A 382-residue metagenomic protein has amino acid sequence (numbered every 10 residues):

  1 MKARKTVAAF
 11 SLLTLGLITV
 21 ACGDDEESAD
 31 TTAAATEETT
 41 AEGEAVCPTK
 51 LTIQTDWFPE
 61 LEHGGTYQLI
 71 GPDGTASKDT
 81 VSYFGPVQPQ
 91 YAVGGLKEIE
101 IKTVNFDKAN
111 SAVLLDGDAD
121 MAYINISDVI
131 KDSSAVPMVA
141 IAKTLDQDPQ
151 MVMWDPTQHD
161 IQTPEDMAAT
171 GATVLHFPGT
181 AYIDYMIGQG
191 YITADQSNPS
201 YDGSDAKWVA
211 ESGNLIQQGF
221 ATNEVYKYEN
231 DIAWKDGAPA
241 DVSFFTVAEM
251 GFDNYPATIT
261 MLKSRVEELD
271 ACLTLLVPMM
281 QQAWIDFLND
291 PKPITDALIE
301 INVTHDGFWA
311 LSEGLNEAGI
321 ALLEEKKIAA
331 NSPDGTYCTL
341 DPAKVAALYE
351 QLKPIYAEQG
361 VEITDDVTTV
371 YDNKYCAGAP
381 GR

Functional and structural regions predicted by a protein language model:
M1-F10: Bacterial N-terminal signal peptides that target proteins for export
L17-T19: Bacterial Sec-type N-terminal signal peptides, specifically the leucine/valine-rich hydrophobic h-region
A21-T32: Bacterial lipoprotein signal-peptidase II cleavage site
D30-G43: Extracellular mucin-like PTS domains
G43-D202, L215-Q218: Short, glycine-/small- and polar/acidic-enriched structural segments that line small-molecule recognition paths
S127-D128, D202-K207, S212-D306: Pocket-lining segment of extracytoplasmic ligand-binding domains
E268-E358: Secondary-structure end/capping motifs
P342-R382: Conserved C-terminal helix/tail region of periplasmic/extracytoplasmic solute-binding proteins
